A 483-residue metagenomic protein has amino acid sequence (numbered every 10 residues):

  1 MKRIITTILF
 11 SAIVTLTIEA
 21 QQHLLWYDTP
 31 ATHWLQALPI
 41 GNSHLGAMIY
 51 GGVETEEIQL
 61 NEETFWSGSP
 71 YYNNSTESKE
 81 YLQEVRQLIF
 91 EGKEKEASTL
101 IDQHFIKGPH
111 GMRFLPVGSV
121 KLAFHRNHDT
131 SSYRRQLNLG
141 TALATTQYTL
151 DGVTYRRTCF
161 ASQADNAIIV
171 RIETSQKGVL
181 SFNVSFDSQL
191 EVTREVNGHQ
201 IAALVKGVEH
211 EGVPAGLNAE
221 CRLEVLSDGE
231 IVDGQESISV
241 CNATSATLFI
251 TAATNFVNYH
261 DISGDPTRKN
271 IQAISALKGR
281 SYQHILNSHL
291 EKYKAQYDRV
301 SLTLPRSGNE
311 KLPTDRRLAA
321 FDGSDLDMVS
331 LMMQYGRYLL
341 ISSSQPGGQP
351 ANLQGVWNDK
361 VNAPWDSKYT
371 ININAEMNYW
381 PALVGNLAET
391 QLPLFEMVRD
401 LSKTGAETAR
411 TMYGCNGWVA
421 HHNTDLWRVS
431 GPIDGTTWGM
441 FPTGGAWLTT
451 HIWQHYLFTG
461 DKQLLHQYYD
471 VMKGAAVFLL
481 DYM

Functional and structural regions predicted by a protein language model:
M1-Q21: Bacterial Sec-dependent N-terminal signal peptides
Q21-T437, I452-Y456, D461-K462, Y469 (+1 more regions): Aromatic-residue-lined binding/catalytic grooves and analogous aromatic/hydrophobic interfacial grooves in multimeric
G444-G445: Recognition helix of helix-turn-helix DNA-binding domains
F478-M483: Acidic/histidine-rich catalytic neighborhood
